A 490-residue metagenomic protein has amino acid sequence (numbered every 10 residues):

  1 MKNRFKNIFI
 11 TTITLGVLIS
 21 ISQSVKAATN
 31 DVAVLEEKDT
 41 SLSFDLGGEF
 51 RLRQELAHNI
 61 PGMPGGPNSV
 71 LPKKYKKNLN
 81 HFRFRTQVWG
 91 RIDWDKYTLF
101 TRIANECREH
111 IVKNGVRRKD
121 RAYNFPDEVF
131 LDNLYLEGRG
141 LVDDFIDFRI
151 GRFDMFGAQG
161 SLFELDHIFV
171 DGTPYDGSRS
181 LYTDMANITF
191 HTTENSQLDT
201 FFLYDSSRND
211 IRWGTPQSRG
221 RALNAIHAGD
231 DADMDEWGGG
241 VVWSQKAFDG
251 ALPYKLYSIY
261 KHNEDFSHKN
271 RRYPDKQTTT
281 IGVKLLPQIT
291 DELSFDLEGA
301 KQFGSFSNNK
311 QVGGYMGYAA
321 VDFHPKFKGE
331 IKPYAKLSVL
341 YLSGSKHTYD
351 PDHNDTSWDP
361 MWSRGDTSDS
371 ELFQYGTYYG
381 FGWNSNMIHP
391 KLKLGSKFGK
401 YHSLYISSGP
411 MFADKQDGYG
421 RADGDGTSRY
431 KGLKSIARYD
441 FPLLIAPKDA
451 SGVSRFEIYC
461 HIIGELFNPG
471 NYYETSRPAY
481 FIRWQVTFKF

Functional and structural regions predicted by a protein language model:
K2-I10: Bacterial N-terminal signal peptides that target proteins for export
T11-S20: Bacterial N-terminal signal peptides
Q23-G47, D352-T356, P447-S454: Outer-membrane beta-barrel biogenesis signature
T29-N30, V34, S43, G66 (+7 more regions): Signature for the C-terminal beta-barrel architecture of outer-membrane proteins
E36-P67, T98-T101, Y254-K255: Transmembrane beta-strand segments of Gram-negative outer membrane beta-barrel proteins
I60, P64-F84, G90-D144, F156-P174 (+4 more regions): Surface-exposed loop and membrane-interface regions of Gram-negative outer-membrane beta-barrel proteins
P333-K336, L340-K434: C-terminal structural cap/anchor segments
F441-L443, R477-F490: Outer-membrane beta-barrel "beta-signal"
